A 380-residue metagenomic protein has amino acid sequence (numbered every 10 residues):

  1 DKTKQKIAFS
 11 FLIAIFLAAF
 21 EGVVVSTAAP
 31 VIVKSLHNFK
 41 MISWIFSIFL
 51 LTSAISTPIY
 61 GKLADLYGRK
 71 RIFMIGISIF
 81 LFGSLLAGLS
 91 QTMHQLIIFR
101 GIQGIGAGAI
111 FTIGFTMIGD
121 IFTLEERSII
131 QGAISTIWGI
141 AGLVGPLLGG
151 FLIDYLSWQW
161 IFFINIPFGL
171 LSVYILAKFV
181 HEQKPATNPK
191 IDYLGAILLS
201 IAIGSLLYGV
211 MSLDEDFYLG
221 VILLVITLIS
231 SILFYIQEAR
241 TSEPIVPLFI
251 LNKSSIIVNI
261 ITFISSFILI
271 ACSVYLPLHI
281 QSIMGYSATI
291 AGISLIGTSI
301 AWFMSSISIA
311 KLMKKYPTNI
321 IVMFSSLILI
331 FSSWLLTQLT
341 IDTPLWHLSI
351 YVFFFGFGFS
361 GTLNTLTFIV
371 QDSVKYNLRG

Functional and structural regions predicted by a protein language model:
K6, M41, E126-A133, I290 (+1 more regions): Cytoplasmic loop-to-transmembrane helix junctions
I7-I13, L17-F20, V25-T27, F46-I48 (+3 more regions): 12-transmembrane solute porter fold
F16, W44-L51, S78, G132-I140 (+4 more regions): Transmembrane alpha-helical cores of Major Facilitator Superfamily
A28-A54, I97, T289-I293: Extracellular/periplasmic helix-loop-helix junction of adjacent transmembrane segments in MFS-like secondary
A29, A141-I153, L206, P277 (+1 more regions): Small-residue (Gly/Pro/Ala) motifs that create kinks and tight helix-helix packing interfaces
L51-I55, L85, L89, G139 (+4 more regions): Hydrophobic/small/kink-forming positions within alpha-helical transmembrane segments of polytopic membrane proteins
T57-L194, S212, Y376: Helix-loop-helix hairpins in multi-pass membrane proteins, especially solute transporters
D154-T262, I268, S273: Hydrophobic transmembrane-helix bundles of small-molecule transporters
